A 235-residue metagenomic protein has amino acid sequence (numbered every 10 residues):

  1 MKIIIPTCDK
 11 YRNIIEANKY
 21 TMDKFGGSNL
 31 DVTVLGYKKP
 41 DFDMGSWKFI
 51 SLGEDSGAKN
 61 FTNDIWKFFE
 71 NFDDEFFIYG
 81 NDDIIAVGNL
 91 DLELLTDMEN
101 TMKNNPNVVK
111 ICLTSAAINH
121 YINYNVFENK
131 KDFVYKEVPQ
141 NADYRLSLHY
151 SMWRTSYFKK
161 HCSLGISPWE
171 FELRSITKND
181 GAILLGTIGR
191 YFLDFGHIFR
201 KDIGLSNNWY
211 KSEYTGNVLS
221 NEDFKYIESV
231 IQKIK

Functional and structural regions predicted by a protein language model:
M1-E16: N-proximal low-complexity "stem/linker" segments adjacent to membrane-targeting elements
Y20-L30: Short, acidic, metal-binding catalytic loop of nucleotide-sugar glycosyltransferases
V34-F77, N89-L90: Active-site-proximal specificity loops/subdomain of glycosyltransferases
G80-D82: Active-site acidic Asp-centered loop
I84-A86: Acidic metal-phosphate-binding loop of nucleotide-sugar-dependent transferases
N89-N119: Conserved donor-nucleotide/metal-binding helix-loop-beta segment in metal-dependent transferases, i.e., the alpha-helix
N125-D143: Short, flexible, basic/aromatic active-site loop/helix in glycosyltransferases
D143-S212: Catalytic core and acceptor-binding pocket of nucleotide-sugar-dependent glycosyltransferases
